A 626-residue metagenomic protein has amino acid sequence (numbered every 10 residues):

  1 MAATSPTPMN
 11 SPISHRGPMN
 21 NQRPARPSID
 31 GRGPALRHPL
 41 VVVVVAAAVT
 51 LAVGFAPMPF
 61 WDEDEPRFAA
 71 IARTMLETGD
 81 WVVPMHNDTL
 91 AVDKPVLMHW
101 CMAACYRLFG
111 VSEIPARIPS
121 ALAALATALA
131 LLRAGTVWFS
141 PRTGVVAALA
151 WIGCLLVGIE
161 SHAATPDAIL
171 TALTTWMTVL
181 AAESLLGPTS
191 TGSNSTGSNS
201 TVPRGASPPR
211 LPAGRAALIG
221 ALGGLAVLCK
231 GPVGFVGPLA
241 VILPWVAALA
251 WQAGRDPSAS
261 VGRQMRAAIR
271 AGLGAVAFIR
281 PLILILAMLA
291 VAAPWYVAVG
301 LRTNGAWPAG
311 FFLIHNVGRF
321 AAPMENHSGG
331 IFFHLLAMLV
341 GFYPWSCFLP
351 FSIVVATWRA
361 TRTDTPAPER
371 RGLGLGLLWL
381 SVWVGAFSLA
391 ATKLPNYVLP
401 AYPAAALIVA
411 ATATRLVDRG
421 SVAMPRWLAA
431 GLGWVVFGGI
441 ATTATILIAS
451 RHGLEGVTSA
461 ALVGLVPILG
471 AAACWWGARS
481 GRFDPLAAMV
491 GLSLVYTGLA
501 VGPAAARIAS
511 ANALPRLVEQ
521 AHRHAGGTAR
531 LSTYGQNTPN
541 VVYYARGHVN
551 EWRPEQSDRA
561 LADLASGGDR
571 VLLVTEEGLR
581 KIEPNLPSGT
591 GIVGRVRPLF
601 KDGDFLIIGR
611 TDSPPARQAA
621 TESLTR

Functional and structural regions predicted by a protein language model:
A2-T4, N10-P12, N20-V422, R595-V596 (+1 more regions): Membrane-integral, polyisoprenol-dependent glycosyltransferases of the GT-C/oligosaccharyltransferase superfamily
P24, G33, A217, A221 (+4 more regions): Membrane-embedded architecture of ER/inner-membrane glycosylation machinery
